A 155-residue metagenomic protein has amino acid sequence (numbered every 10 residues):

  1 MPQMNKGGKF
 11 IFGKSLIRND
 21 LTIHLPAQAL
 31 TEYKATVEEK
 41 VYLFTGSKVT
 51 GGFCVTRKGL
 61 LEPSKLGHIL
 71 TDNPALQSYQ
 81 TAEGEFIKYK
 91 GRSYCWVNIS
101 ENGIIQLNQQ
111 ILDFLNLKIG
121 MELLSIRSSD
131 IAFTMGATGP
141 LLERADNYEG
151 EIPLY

Functional and structural regions predicted by a protein language model:
M1-K14, L43-N102, S129-Y155: Intrinsic disorder/low-complexity detector
M1-V37: A contiguous, well-structured "functional interface" segment within a domain
N19-K34, I99-N116: Short beta-strand-centered segments at strand-helix junctions
Q28-L30, F53, I126-R127: Aromatic/pi-system hotspot detector in well-structured domains
K34-T36, K48-T50, K118: A cross-taxa feature marking solvent-exposed loop/turn segments within ectodomains of secreted and single-pass membrane
E39-T45, I119-I126: DNA polymerase processivity clamps
N108, L115, I119, S128-D130 (+1 more regions): C-terminal charged interaction modules
